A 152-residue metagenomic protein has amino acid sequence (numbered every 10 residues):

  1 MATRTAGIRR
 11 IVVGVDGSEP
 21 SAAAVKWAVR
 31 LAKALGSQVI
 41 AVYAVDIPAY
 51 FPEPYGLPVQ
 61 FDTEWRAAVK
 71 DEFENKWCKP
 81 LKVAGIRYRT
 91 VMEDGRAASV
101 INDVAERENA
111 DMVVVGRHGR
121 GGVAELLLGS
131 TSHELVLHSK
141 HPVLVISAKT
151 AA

Functional and structural regions predicted by a protein language model:
M1-A6, P20, K79-V113, T150-A152: Structural beta-alpha unit
M1-T3, R30, D103-A152: Gly/Ser-rich helix-loop-strand patches that form or flank binding pockets for ribonucleotide-derived cofactors
T3-V59: Small/aliphatic-rich secondary-structure junction motif
K33, K82, L137: Anion (oxyanion) recognition and catalysis
L35-Q38, I86, A110, H141: Short glycine/serine/threonine/alanine-rich loop segments
I40-V42, R89-E93, L144: General small-molecule cofactor/ligand-binding pocket signal
A49, A98-V100, G122: Generic structural signal for helix capping and beta-alpha/helix-loop junctions
P58-E72: A short acidic, glycine-rich active-site loop that binds or catalyzes chemistry on phosphate/adenosine moieties
